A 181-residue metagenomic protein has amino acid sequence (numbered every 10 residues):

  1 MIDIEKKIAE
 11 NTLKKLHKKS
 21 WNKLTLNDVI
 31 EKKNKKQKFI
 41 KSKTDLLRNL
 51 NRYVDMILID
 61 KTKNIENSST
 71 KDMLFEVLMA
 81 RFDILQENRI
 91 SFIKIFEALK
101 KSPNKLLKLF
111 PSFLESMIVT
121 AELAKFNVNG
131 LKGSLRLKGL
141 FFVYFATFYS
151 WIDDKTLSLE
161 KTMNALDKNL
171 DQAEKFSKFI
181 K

Functional and structural regions predicted by a protein language model:
M1-N34, R52: Short, amphipathic alpha-helix enriched in basic
K36-L50, I57: Short amphipathic alpha-helical segment with a characteristic S/N-K-E followed by hydrophobic residues
L50-L74, F96: Amphipathic alpha-helical linker/stalk segments
T62-I65, F92-L99, W151-K155: Secondary-structure edge/capping motif, primarily at the C-terminal ends of alpha-helices and the immediately following
D72-F96, L106-S112, I118: Helical hydrophobic small-molecule/effector-binding pocket
N104-F126, S134-A146: Amphipathic alpha-helical packing segments from all-alpha helical-bundle domains
K132-I152, A165-Q172: Hydrophobic alpha-helical segments that form the core of small-molecule binding pockets and/or dimer interfaces
D153-K181: C-terminal peripheral helix-coil segments that are non-catalytic and often amphipathic
